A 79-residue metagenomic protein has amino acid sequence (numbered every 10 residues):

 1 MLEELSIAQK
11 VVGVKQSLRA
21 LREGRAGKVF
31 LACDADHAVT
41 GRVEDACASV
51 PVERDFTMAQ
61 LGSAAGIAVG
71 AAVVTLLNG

Functional and structural regions predicted by a protein language model:
M1-R25: Ribosome large-subunit tunnel/peptidyl-transferase-proximal elements
I7, V50-G79: C-terminal structural segments of small proteins and small subunits
Q16, G27, A65, V69: Short, flexible micro-motifs
E23-G24, A46, I67: Alpha-helix C-cap/termination motif
A26-K28, S49-V50: Short active-site oxyanion
A32-D34: Structural motif
H37-F56: Short acidic, glycine/proline-enriched helix-loop-strand junctions
